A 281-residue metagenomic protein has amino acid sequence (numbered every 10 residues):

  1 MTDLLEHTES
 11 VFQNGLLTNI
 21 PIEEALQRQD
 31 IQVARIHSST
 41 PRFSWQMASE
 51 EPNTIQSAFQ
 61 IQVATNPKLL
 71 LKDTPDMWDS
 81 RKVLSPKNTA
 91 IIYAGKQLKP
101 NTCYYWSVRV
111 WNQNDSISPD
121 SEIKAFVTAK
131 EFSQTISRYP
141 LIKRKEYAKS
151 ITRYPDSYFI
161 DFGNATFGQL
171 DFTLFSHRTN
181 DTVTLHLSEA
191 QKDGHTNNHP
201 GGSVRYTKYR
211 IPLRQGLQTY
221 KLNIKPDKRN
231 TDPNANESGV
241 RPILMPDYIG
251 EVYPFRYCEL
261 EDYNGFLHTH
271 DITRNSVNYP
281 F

Functional and structural regions predicted by a protein language model:
M1-F281: Extracellular/oxidizing-compartment recognition motifs
